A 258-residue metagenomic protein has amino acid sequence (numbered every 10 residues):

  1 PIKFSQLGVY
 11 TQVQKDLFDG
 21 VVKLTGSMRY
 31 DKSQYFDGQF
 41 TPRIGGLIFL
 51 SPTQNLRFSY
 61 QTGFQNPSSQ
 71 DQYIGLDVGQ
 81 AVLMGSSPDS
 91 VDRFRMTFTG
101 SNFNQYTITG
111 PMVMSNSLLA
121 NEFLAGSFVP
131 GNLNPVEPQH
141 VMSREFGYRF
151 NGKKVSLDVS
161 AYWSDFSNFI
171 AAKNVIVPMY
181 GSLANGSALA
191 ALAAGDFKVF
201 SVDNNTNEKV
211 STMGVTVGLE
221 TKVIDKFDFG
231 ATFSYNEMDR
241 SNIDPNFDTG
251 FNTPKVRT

Functional and structural regions predicted by a protein language model:
P1, G38, S68-L76, A81 (+2 more regions): Outer-membrane beta-barrel and related beta-rich outer-membrane complex signature in Gram-negative bacteria
P1, T25-R29, G85-V91, A125-N132 (+5 more regions): Extracytoplasmic loops and strand-loop junctions of Gram-negative outer membrane beta-barrel proteins
I2-L47, L219-Y235: Surface-exposed extracellular loop regions of Gram-negative outer-membrane beta-barrel proteins
I2-S5, Q34-G38, F128, P135-H140 (+3 more regions): Short sequence motifs at beta-strands and strand-loop junctions characteristic of Gram-negative outer-membrane
Y10-Q14, R43-G45, S59, P135 (+3 more regions): Outer-membrane beta-barrel architecture
L17, S156, S160-K173, V177-T258: Gram-negative outer-membrane beta-barrel transporters
G26-Y30, F58-T62, D71, V159-W163 (+1 more regions): Transmembrane beta-barrel strands of outer-membrane/channel proteins
D89-V199: Membrane-embedded beta-barrel scaffold of Gram-negative outer-membrane proteins
